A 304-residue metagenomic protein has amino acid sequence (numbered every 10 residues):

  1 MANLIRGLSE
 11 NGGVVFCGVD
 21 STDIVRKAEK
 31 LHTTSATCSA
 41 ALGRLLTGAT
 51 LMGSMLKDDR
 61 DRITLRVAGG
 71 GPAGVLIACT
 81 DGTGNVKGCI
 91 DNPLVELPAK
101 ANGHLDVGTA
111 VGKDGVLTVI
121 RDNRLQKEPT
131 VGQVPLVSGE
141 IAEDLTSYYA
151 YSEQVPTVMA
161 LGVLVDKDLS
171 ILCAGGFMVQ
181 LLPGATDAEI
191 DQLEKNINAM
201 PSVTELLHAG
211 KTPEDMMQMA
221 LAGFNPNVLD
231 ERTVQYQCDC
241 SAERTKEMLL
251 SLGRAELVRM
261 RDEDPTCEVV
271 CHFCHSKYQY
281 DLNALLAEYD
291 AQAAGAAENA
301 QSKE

Functional and structural regions predicted by a protein language model:
M1-D230, E298-E304: Interaction interfaces in information-processing and related assembly proteins
N198-E304: Cys/His-clustered metal-coordination modules, chiefly Zn-binding fingers
